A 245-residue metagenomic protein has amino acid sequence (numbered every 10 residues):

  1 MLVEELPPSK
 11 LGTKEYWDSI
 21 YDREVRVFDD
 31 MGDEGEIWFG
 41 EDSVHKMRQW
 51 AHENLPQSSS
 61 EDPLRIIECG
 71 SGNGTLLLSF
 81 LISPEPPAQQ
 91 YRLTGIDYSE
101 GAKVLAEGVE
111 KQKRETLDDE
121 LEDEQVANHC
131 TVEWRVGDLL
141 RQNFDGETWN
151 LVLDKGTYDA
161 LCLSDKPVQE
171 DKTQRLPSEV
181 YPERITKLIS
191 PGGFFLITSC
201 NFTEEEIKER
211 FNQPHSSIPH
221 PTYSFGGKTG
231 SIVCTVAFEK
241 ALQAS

Functional and structural regions predicted by a protein language model:
M1-K46: N-terminal, positively charged/glycine-rich alpha-helical extensions of SAM-dependent methyltransferases
G32-D62, S79: Conserved alpha-helix/loop element of class I SAM-dependent methyltransferases that forms part of the SAM/SAH-binding
R65-R141: Class I SAM-dependent methyltransferase SAM/SAH-binding core
L140-V152: A short acidic, Gly/Pro-enriched loop at the edge of an enzyme's catalytic core that lines a small-molecule cofactor
D154-Y158, L163: A short beta-strand submotif of the Rossmann-like class I SAM-dependent methyltransferase core that lines
Q169-P191: A short glycine-rich, Lys/Arg-flanked "PGG" loop and its adjoining helix->strand segment in the class I
G192-S199: Conserved beta-strand signature within the Rossmann-like core of class I S-adenosyl-L-methionine
E204-S245: Class I S-adenosyl-L-methionine
